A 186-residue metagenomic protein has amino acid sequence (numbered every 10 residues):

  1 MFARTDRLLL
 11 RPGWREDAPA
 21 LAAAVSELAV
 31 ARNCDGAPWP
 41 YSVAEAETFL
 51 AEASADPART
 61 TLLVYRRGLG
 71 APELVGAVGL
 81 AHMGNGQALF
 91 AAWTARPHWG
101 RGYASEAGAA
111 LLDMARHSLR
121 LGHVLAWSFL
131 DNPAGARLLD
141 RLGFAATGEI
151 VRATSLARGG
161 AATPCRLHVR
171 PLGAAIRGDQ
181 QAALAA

Functional and structural regions predicted by a protein language model:
M1-L28, V64-A186: Acyl-donor (CoA/ACP) binding surface of acyl/acetyltransferases
A29-A51: Conserved GNAT-fold acetyl-CoA-binding loop/helix
A37-P38, T61-L62, S155: Sparse recognition of residues in long alpha-helices and their boundaries
E47-F49, P57, A107, L111: Amphipathic alpha-helical interaction segments
A51-L63: A short helix-loop-beta-strand connector motif used in the catalytic cores of GNAT acetyltransferases and, in some
